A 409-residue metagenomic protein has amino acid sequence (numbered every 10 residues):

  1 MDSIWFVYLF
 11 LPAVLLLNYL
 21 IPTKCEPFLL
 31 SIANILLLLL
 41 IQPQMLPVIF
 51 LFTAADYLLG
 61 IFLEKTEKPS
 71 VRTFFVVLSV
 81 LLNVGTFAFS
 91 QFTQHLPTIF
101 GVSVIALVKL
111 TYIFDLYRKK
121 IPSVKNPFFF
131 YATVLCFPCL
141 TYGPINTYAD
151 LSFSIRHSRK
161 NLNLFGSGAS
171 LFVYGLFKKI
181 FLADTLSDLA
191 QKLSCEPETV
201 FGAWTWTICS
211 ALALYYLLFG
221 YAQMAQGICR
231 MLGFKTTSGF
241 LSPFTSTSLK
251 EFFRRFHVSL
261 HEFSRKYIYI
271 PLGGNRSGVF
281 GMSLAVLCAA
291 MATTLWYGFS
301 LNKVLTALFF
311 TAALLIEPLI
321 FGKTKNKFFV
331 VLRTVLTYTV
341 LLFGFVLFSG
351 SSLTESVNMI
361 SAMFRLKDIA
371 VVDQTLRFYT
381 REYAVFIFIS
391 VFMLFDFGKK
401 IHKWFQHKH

Functional and structural regions predicted by a protein language model:
M1-H409: Membrane-embedded transmembrane alpha-helical bundles that form the catalytic cores of multi-pass lipid-modifying
